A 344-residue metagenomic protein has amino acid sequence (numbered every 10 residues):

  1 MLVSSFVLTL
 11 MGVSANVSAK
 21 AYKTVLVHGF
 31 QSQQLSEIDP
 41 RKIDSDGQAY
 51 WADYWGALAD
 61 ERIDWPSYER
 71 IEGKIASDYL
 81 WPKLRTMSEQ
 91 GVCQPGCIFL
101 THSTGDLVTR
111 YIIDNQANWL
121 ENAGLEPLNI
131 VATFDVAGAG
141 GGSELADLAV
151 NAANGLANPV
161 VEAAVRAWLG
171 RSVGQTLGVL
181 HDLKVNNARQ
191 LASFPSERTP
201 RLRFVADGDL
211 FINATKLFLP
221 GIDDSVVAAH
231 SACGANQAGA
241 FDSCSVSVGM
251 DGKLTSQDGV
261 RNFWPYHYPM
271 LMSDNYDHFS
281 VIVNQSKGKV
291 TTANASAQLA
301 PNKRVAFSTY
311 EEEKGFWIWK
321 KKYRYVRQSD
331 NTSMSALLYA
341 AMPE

Functional and structural regions predicted by a protein language model:
M1-V3: Bacterial N-terminal signal peptides that target proteins for export
G12-N16: N-terminal signal peptide c-region/cleavage motif recognized by signal peptidases
A19, G124-L128, S196: Short, conserved loop/helix-junction motifs that constitute active-site signature segments in enzyme catalytic cores
A19-F99, N151, I318: Active-site catalytic motif of lipid deacylating hydrolases and related acyltransferases
T24, H28, W81-N186: Serine-dependent carboxylesterase/thioesterase catalytic core of lipase-like alpha/beta-hydrolase/SGNH enzymes
Q33-I38, S143, F211-K216: Short, solvent-exposed loop/turn elements at domain surfaces
F194-E344: C-terminal catalytic-base region of ester-bond hydrolases, centering on the histidine of the charge-relay
